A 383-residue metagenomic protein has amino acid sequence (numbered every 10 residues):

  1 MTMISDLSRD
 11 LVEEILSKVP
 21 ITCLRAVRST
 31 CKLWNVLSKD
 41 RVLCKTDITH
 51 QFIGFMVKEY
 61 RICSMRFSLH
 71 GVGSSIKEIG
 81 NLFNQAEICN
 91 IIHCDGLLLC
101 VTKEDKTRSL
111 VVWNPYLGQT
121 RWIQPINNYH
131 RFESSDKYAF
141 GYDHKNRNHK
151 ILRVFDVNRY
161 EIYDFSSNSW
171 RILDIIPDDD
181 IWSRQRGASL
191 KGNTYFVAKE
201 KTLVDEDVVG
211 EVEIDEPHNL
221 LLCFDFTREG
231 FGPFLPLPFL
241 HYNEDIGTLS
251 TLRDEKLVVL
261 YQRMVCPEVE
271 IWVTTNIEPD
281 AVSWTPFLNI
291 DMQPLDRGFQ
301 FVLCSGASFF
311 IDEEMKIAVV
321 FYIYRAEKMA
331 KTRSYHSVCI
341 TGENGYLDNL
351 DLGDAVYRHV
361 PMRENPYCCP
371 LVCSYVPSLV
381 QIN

Functional and structural regions predicted by a protein language model:
M1-N383: N-terminal entry/capping and adjacent linker segments that precede and initiate structured domains
